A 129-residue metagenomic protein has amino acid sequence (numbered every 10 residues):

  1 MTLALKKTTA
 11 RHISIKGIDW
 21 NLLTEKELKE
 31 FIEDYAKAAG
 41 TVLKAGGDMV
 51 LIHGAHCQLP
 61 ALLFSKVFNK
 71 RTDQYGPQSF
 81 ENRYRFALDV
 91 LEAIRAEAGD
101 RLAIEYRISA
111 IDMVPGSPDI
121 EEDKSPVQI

Functional and structural regions predicted by a protein language model:
M1-I129: Flavin-dependent oxidoreductase catalytic cores
